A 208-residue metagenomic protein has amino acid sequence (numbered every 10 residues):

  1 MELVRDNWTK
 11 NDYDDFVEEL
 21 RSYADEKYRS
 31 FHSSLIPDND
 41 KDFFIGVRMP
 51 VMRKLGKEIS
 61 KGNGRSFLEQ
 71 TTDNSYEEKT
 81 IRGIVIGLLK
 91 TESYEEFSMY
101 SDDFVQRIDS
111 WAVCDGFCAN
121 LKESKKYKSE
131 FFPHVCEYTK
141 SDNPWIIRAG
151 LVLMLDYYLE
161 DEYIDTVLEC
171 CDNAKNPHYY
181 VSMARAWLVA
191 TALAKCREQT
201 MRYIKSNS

Functional and structural regions predicted by a protein language model:
M1-S208: Alpha-helical scaffold domains
